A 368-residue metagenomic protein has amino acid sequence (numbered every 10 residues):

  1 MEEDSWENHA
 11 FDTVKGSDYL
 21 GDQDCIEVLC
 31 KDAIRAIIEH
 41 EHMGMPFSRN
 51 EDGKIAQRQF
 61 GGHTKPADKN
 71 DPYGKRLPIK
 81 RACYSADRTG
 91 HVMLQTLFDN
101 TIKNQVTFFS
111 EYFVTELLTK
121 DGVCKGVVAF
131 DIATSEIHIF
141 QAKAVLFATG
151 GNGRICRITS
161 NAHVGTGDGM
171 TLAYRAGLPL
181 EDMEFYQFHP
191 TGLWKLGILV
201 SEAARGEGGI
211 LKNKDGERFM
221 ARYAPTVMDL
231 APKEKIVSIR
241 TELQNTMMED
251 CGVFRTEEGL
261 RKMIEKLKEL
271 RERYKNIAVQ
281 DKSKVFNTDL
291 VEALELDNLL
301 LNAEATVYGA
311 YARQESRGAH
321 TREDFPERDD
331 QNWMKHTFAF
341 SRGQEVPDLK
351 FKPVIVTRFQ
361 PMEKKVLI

Functional and structural regions predicted by a protein language model:
M1-D131, N152-R154, P190-K195, L199-V227 (+2 more regions): Conserved N-terminal/central alpha/beta ligand/cofactor-binding core
A10-F11, I34-E41, H91-F98, K125 (+8 more regions): Predominant activation on well-ordered alpha-helical scaffold segments within soluble catalytic domains
D22-C25, E39, M45-P78, C83 (+2 more regions): Glycine- and aromatic-enriched mobile tails/lids
A86, S135, I155-H163, E292: Alpha-helix N-cap/helix-initiation motif
K103-T107, A133-E136, Y174-M183: Secondary-structure transition/capping motifs at alpha-helix termini and the adjoining loop/turn into the next element
V128-D131, A144-F147, L211, H336-S341: Short beta-strand elements
T134-A144: Core beta-strand elements of the Rossmann-like FAD/NAD(P) dinucleotide-binding domain in flavoenzyme oxidoreductases
A144-I198: Glycine-rich loop(s) and the adjacent beta-strand/alpha-helix scaffold that form part
